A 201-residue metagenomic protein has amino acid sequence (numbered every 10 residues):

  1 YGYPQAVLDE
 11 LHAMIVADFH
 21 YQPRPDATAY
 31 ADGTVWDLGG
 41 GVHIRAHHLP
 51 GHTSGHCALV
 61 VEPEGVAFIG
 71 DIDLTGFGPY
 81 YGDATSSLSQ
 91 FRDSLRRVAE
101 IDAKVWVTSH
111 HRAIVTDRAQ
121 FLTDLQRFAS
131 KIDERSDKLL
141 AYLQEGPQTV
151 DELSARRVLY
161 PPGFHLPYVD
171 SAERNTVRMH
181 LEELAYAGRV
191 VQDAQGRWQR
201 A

Functional and structural regions predicted by a protein language model:
Y1-D9: Divalent-metal coordination cores built from histidine and acidic residues
L8-T28, V35, H43-S136: Metallo-beta-lactamase
L38, L59-V61, Q192, R200: Conserved hydrophobic "DFG−1" position in protein kinase catalytic cores
D137-A201: C-terminal regulatory/interaction regions
